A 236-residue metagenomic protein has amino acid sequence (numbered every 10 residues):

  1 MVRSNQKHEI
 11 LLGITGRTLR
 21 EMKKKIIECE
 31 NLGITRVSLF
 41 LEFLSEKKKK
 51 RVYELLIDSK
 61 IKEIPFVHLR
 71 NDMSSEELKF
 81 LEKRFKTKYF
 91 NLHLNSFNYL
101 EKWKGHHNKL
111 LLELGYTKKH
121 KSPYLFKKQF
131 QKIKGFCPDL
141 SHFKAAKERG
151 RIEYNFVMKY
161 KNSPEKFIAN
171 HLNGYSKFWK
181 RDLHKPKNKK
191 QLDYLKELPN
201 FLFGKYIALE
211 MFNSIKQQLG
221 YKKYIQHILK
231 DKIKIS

Functional and structural regions predicted by a protein language model:
M1, S38, L78: A short, flexible N-terminal coil/short beta segment enriched in small residues
M1-I14, L19-E30, E46-R51, K60-I61 (+4 more regions): Histidine-acidic metal/acid-base catalytic patches
L12-R17, T35-E42, F66-L69: The conserved beta-strand core of Leucine-Rich Repeat
K23, E30-N31, L55-P138, A145: Active-site acidic/histidine proton-transfer and metal-coordination neighborhood in alpha/beta enzyme cores
T35-R36, K109, Y206: Residues at the starts of beta-strands that form the adenosine-phosphate
R36-L55: Glycine-rich, proline-tolerant flexible connector loops at the mouths of alpha/beta enzymes
S38, E42, E113, E210: Acidic-residue sensor for enzyme active/binding pockets
